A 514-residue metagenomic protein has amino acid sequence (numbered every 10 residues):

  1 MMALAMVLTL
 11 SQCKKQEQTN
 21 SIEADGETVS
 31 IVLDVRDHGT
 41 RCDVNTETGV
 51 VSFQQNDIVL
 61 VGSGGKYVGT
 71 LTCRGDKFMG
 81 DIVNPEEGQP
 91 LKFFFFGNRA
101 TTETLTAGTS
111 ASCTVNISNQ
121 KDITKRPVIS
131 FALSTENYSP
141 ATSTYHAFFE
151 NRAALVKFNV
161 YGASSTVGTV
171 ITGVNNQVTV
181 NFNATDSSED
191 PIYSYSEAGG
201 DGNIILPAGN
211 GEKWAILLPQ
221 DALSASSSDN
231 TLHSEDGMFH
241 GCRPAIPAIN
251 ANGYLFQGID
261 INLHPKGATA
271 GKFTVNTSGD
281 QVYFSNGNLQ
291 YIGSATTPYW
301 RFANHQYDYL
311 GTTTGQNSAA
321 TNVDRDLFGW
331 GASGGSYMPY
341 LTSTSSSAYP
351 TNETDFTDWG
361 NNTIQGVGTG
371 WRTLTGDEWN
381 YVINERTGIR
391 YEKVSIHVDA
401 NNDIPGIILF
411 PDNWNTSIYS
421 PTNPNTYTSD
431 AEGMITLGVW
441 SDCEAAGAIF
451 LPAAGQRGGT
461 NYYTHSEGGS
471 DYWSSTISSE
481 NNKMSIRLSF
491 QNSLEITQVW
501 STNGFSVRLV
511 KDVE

Functional and structural regions predicted by a protein language model:
M1-L4, L8-G271, T277-S278, Y283-F284 (+2 more regions): Sec-type signal peptide cleavage vicinity
V174, A184-I192, H264-E514: Conserved positions within compact, well-structured domain cores
